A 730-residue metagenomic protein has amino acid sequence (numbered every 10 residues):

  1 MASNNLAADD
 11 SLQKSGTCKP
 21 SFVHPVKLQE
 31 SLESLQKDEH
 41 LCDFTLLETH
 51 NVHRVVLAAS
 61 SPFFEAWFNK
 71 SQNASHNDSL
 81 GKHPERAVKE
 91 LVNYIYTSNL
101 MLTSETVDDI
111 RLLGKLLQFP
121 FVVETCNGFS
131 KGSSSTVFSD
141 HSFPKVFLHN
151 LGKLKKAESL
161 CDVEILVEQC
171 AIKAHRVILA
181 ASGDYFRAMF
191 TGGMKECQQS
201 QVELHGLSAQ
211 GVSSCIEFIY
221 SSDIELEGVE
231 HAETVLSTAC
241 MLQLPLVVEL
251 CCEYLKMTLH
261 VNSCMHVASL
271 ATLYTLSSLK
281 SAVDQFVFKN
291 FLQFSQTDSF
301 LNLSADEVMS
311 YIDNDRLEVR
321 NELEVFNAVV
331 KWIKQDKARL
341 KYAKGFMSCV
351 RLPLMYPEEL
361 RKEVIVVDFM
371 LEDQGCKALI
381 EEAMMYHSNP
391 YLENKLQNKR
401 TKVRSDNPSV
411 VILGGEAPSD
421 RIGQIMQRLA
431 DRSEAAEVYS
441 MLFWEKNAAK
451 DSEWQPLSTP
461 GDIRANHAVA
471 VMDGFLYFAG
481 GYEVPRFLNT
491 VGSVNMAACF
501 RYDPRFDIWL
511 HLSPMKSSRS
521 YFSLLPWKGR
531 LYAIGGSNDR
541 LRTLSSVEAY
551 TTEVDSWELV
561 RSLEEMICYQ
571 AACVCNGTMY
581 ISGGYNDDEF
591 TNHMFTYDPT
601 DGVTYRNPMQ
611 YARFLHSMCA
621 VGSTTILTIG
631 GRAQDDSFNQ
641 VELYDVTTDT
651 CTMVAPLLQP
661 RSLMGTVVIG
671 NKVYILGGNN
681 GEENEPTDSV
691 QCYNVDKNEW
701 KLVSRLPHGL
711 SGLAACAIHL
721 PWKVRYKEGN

Functional and structural regions predicted by a protein language model:
M1-V23, T49, S75, L112 (+2 more regions): Cytosolic, low-complexity regulatory segments enriched in Ser/Pro/Gly with interspersed Lys/Arg in eukaryotic signaling
L12-K37, S130-K156, V403: Disordered, polybasic Ser/Thr-rich segments at the N-terminal boundary of pleckstrin homology
E33-V122, E164-S263, A305-Q335: Canonical BTB/POZ domain core
Q36-D43, K155-D162, R432, T687: A short, compositionally biased
S79-K82, Q201, K344-N730: Kelch-like beta-propeller repeat domains
L116-L117, M241-L242, Y274, D588 (+1 more regions): Ankyrin-repeat positional consensus site
H141-I172, R176-V177, Q201, S269 (+3 more regions): BTB/POZ-protein C-terminal extensions
Y254, T258, H266-S295, L301 (+7 more regions): WD40 beta-propeller repeat blades
